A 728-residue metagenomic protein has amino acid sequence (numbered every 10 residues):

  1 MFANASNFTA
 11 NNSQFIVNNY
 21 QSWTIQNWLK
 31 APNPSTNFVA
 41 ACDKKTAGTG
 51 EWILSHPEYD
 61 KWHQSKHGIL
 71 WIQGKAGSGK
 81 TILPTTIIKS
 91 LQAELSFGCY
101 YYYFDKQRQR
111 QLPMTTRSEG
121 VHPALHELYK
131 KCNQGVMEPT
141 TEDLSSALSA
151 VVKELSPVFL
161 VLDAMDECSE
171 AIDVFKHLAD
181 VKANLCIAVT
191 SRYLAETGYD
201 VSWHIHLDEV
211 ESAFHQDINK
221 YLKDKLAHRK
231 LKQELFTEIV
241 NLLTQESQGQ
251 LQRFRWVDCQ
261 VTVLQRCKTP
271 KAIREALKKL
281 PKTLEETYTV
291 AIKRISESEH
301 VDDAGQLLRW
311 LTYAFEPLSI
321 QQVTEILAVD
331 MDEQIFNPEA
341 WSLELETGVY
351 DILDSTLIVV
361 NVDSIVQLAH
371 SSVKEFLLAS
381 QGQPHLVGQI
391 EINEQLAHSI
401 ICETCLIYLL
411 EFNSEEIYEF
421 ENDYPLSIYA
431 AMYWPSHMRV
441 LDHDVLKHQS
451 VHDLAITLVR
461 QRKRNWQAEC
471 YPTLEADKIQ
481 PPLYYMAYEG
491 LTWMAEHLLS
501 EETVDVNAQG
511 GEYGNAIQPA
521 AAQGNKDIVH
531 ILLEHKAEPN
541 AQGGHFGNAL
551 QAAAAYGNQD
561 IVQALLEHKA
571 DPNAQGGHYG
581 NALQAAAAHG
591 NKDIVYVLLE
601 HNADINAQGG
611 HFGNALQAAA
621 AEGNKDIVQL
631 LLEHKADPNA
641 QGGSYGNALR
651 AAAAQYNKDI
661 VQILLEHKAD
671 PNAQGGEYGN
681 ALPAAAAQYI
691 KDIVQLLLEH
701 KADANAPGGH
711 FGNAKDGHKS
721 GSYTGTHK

Functional and structural regions predicted by a protein language model:
M1-T24, L29, N33-V39, K45 (+7 more regions): Homotypic signalosome interaction modules of apoptosis and innate immunity
F2-C402, I407-L410, E416-F420, E475-A476 (+3 more regions): Conserved NB-ARC/NACHT P-loop NTPase core of NLR-like innate immune receptors
V158, Q395-G511, P519: Hydrophobic repeat-domain scaffold segments
T473-L483, N507-Q518, Q542-Q551, Q575-Q584 (+4 more regions): Ankyrin-repeat boundary/"N-cap" motif
E496-D505, H530-E538, Q563-D571, Y596-D604 (+3 more regions): Ankyrin repeat domain, specifically the short helix-to-loop turn at the C-terminus of the second helix of each repeat
